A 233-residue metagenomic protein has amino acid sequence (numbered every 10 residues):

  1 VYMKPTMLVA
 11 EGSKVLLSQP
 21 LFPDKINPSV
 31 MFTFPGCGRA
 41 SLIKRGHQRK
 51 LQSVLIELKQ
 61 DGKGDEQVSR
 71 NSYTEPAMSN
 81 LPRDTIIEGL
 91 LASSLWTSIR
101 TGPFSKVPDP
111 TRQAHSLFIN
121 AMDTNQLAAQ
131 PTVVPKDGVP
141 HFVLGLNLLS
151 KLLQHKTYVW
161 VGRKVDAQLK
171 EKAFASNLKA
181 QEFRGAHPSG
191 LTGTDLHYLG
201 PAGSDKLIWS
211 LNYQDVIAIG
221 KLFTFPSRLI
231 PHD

Functional and structural regions predicted by a protein language model:
V1, P20, M31-F34: Histidine- and aromatic-rich ligand-binding microenvironments
V1-T6, P23-D24: Short, structured beta-strand/loop micro-motifs enriched in basic residues and often containing a Trp
K4-K14: Short histidine-centered loop motifs in beta-beta connectors
M7, N27-S29, P135: Alpha-helix N-cap/helix-initiation motif
G12-S29, Q52-Q60: Short hydrophobic beta/alpha edge segments that flank linear recognition/processing sites
S13-L17, G36, P140-N147: Short alpha-helical basic/polar micro-motif
S29-R45: Short, compositionally biased
K44-D233: Buried, small/hydrophobic-residue-enriched core segments of structured protein domains
